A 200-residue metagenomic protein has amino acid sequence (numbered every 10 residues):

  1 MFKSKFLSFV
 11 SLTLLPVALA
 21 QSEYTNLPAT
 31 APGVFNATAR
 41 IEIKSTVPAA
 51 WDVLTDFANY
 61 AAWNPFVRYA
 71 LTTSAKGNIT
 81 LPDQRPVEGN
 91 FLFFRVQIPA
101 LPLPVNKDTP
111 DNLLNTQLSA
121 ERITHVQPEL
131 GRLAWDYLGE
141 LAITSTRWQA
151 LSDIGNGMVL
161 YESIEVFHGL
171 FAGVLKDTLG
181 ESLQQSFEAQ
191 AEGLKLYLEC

Functional and structural regions predicted by a protein language model:
M1-A20: Fungal secretory targeting signals
L19-Q84: Hydrophobic ligand-binding cavity/cleft-lining segments
E23-Y24, E192-C200: Short, highly charged C-terminal tails/helix-capping segments
A39-I41, L118-H125, Y137, S145-D153: Hydrophobic/aromatic beta-strand elements that line small-molecule binding cavities or substrate pockets in beta-rich
K44-P48, T124-G131, A150-L160, E199: A short, structured loop/turn motif at beta-sheet edges
A49-L54, Y60, F94, I123 (+3 more regions): Hydrophobic pocket/interface hotspot
T72-L141, G173, Y197-C200: Glycine-rich portal/gate segments that line the openings of hydrophobic small-molecule binding cavities
A134-A189, L194-L196: Beta-strand/loop substructures that line and gate deep hydrophobic ligand-binding cavities in soluble
